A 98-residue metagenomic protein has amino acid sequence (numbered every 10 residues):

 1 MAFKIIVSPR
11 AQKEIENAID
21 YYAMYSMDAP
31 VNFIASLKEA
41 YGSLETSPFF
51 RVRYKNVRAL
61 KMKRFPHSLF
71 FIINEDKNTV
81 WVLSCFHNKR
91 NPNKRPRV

Functional and structural regions predicted by a protein language model:
M1-R58, E75-D76, V98: Basic, Lys/Arg-enriched alpha-helical interface segments
M62-F65: A short catalytic or substrate-binding loop motif that flags glycine-/basic-rich loops and adjacent residues that bind
H67-L69: Histidine-centered metal-chelating micro-motifs
I72-V98: Enriched for short, Lys/Arg-rich terminal
